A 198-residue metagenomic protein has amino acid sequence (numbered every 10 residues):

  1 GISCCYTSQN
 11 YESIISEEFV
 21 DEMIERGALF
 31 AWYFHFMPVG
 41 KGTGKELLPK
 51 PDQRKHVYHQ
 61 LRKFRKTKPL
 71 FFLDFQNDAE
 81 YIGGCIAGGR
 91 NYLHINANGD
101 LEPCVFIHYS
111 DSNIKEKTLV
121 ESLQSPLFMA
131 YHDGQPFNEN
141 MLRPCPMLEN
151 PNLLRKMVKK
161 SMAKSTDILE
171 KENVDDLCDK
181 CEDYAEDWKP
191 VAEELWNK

Functional and structural regions predicted by a protein language model:
G1-G84, A97-N98, E102, F106-I114: Radical SAM enzyme [4Fe-4S]-AdoMet core and its adjacent flexible, acidic and glycine-rich loops/tails across
I86-G89: Short, small/polar residue-rich loop motifs at catalytic or cofactor-binding pockets
F106-K198: Flexible mid-to-C-terminal extensions adjoining Fe-S/redox cofactors in radical SAM and related proteins
